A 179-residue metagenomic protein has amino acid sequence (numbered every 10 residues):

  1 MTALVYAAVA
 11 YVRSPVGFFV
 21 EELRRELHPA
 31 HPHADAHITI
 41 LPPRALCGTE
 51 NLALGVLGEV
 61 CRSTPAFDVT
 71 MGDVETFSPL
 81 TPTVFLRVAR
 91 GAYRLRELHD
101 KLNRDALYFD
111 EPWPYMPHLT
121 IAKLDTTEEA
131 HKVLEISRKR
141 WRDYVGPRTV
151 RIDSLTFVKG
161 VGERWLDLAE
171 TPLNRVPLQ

Functional and structural regions predicted by a protein language model:
M1-D68, T76, V88-T149, R164-Q179: Basic, often amphipathic N-terminal segments
A7, T83, I152: Short hydrophobic/aromatic beta-strand or adjacent loop that forms the aromatic wall/cage of a ligand/substrate-binding
E75-V84: Short, basic/glycine-rich phosphate-binding loops at helix/coil junctions that contact nucleotide phosphates
L86-V88, F157: Short beta-strand element of the conserved SAM-dependent methyltransferase core
S154-G162: Short beta-strand segments and strand-loop junctions that repeat across beta-rich extracellular domains
